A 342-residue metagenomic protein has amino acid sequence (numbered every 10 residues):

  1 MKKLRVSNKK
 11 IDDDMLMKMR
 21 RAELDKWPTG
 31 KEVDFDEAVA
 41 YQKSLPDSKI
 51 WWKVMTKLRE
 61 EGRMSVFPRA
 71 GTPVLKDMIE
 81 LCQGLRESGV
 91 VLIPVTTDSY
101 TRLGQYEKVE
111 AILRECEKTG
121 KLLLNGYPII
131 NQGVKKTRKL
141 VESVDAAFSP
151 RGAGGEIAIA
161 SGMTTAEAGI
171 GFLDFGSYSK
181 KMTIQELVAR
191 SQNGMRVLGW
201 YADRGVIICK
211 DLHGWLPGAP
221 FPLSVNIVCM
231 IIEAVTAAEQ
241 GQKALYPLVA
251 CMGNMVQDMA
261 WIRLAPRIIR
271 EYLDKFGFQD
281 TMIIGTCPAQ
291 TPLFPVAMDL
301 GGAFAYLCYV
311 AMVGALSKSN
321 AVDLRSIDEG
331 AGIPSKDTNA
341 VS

Functional and structural regions predicted by a protein language model:
M1-Q240, A244-L248: Catalytic alpha/beta active-site cores
E142, G277-Q279: Short, structurally constrained coil/turn elements that cap an alpha-helix or connect an alpha-helix to the following
I207, D280-M282: Short secondary-structure junction motifs
I231, Q257-K275, M282, T286-S342: Active-site capping/gating regions of soluble enzymes
C251-M255: Conserved short loop/turn motifs at secondary-structure junctions
